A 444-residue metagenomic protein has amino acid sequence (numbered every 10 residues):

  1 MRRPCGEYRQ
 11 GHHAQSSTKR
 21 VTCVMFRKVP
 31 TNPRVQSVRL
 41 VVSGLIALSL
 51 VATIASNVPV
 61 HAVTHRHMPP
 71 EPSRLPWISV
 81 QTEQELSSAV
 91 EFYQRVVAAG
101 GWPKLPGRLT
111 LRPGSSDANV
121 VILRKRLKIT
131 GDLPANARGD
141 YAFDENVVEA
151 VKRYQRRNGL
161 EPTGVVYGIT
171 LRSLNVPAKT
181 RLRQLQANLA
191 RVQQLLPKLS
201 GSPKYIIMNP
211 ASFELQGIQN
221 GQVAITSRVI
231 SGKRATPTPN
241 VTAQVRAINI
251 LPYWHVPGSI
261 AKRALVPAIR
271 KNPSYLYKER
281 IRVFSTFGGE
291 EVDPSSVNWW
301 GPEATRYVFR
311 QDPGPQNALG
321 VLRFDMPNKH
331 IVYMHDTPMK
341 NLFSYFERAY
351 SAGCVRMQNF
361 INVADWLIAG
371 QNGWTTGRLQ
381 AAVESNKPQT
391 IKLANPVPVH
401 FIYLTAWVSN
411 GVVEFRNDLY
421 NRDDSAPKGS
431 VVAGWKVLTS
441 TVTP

Functional and structural regions predicted by a protein language model:
M1-Q36: N-terminal secretory signal peptides that target proteins for export/translocation
F26, A62-A135, G139-E161, G168-P444: Well-ordered beta-sheet/strand-loop patches within structured domains
S43-T53: Bacterial N-terminal signal peptides
I54-V63: Signal peptide processing junction and immediate N-terminal pro/mature segment of secreted/exported proteins
